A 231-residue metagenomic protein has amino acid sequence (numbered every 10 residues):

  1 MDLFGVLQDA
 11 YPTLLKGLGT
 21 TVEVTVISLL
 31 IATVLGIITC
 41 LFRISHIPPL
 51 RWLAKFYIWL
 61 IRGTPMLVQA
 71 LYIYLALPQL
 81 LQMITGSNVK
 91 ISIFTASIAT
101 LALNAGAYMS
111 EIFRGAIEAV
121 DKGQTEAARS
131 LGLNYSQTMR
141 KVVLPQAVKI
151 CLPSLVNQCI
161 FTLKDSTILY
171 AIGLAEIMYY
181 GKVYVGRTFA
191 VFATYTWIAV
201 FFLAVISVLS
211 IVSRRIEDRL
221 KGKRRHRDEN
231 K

Functional and structural regions predicted by a protein language model:
M1-K231: Transmembrane alpha-helices and adjacent helix-loop boundaries
